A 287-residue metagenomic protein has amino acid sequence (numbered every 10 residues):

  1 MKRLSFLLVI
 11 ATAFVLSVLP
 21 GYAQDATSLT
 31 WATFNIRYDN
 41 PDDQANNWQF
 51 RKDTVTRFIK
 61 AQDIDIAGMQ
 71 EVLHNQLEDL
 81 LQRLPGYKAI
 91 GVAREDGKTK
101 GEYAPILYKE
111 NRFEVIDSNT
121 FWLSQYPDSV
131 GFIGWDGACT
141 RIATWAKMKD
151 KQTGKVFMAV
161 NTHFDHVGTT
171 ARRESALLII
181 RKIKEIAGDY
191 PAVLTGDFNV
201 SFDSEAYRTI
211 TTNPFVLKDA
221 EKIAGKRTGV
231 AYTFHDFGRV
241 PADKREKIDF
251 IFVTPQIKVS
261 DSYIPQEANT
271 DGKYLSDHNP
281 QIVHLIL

Functional and structural regions predicted by a protein language model:
K2, F6, L19-R83, D96-G101 (+1 more regions): N-terminal, active-site-proximal structural segment of metallo-dependent hydrolase catalytic domains
L4-F14: Sec-dependent N-terminal signal peptides
T30-I36, V55-L80, L107, A146 (+6 more regions): Active-site beta-strand/loop signature of hydrolases that rely on acidic residues for catalysis
I36-D39, V72-Q76, R94-K98, R112-F113 (+6 more regions): Solvent-exposed loop/turn segments at secondary-structure junctions within structured extracellular/periplasmic domains
N40-N46, I64-I66, F132-I133, N161-T169: Second-shell loop/turn segments in exported
I66-F157, D261-P265: Structured beta-strand-rich core segments of catalytic domains in phosphoester-bond hydrolases
R112, T170, E174, R181-A192 (+1 more regions): Metal-dependent phosphoester-hydrolase catalytic domains
A138-T140, K149-R173, I186: Metal-dependent phosphoester/phosphodiester hydrolase catalytic core
